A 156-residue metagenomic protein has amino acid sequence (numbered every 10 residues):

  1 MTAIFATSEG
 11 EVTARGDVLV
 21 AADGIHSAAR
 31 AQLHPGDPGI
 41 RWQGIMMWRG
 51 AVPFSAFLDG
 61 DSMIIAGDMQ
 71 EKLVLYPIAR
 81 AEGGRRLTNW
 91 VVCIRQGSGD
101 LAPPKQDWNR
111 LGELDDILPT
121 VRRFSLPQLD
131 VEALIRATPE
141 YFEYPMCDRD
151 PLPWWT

Functional and structural regions predicted by a protein language model:
M1-T156: FAD-dependent flavoprotein oxygenase/oxidase catalytic domain
